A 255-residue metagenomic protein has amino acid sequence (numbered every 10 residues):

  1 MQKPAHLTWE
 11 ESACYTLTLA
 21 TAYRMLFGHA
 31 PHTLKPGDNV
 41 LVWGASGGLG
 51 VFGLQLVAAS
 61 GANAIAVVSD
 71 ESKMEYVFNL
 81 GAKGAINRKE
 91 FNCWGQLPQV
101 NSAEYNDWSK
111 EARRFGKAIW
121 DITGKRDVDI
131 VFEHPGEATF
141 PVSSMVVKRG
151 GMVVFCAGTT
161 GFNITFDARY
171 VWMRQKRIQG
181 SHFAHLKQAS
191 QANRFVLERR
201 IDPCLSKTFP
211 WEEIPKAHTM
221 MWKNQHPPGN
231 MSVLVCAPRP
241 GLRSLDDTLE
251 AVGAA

Functional and structural regions predicted by a protein language model:
M1-G44, R88-C93, Q99-S102: NAD(P)H dinucleotide-binding glycine-rich loop of Rossmann-like/cofactor-binding domains, especially the beta1-alpha1
T21, G48-L49, A138-T139: Hydrophobic/small residue at the entry helix of a nucleotide-binding pocket
K35, V147-K148: Helix-to-beta-strand junctions that scaffold the AdoMet/dcAdoMet cofactor pocket in Class I SAM-dependent enzymes
G44-A45, P135: NAD(P)H cofactor-binding loop motif with strongest signal on the N-terminal glycine-rich segment
S46, L54: N-terminal Rossmann NAD(P)H-binding glycine-rich loop of SDR-like oxidoreductase domains
A59-A138: Adenosine-nucleotide cofactor-binding segment
V100, Y105-D121, F162-T208, P215-T219: C-terminal substrate-binding/catalytic core of Rossmann-like NAD(P)-dependent dehydrogenases/reductases
P141-S144, L186-A255: C-terminal hydrophobic helical "lid"/dimerization subdomain of Rossmann-like NAD(P)H-dependent oxidoreductases
